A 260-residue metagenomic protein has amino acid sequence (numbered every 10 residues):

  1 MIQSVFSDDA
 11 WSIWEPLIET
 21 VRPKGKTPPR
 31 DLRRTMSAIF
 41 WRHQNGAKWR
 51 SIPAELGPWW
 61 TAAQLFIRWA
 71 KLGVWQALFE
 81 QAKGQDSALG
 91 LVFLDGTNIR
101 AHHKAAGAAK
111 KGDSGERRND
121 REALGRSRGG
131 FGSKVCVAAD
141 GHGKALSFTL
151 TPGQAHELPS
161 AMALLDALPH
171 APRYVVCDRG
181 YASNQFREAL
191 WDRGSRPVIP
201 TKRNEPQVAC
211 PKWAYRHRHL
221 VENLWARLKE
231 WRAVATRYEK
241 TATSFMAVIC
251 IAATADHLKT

Functional and structural regions predicted by a protein language model:
M1-T260: Short alpha-helical elements
